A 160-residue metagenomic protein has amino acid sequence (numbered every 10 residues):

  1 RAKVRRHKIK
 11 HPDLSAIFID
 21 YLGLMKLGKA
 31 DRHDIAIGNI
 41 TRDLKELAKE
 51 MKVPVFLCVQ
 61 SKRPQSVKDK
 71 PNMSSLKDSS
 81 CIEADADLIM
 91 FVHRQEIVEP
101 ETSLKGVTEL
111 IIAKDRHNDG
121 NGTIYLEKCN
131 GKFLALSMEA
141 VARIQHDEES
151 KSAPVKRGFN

Functional and structural regions predicted by a protein language model:
R1-I17, D31, R42-M51, R63-N160: C-terminal regions of RecA-like/P-loop NTPase motor modules
Y21: Walker B catalytic acidic pair
L24: Residues immediately C-terminal
A36-T41: …and closely analogous acidic/polar surface helices at protein-protein or active-site interfaces in A-domain-like
P54: Residue-level detector of anion-binding/catalytic polar loops
L57-Q60: Conserved H-loop
